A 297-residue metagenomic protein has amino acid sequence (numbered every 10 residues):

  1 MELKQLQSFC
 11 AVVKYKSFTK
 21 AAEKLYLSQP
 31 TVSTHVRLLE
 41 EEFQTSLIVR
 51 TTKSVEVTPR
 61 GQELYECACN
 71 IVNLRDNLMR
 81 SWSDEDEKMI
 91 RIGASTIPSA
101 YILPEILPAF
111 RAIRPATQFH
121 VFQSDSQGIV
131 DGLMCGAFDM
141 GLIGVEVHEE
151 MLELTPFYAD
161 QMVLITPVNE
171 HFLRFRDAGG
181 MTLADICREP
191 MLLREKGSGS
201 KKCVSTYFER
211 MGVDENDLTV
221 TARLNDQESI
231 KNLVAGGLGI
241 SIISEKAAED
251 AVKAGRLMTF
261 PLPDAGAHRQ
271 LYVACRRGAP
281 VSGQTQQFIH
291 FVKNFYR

Functional and structural regions predicted by a protein language model:
C10-S28: Short helix-boundary/capping micro-motifs
E40-V57: A short LG(V/I)-centered, amphipathic sequence patch enriched for acidic residue(s) preceding the LG motif
E42-F43, L64-E85: Alpha-helical linker/hinge and terminal dimerization helices associated with HTH transcriptional regulators
K88-E150: Central regulatory/effector-binding core of bacterial HTH transcription factors
D125-V130, M134-A137, I143, E209-M258: Hydrophobic hinge/microswitch elements
L154-L192, K196: Flexible hinge/capping segments at coil-to-helix
P190-G212, S282-G283: Secondary-structure junction motif
M258-R297: A late-sequence structural motif
